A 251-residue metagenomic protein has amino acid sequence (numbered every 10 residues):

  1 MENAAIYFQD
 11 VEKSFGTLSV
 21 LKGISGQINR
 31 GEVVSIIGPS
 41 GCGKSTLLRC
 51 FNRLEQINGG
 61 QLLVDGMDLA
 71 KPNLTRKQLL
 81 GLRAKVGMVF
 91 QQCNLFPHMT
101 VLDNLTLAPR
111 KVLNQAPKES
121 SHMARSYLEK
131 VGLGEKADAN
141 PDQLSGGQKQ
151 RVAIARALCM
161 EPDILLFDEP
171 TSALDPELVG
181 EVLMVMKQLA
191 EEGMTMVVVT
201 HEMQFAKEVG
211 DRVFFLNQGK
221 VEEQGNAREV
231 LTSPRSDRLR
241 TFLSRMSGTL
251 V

Functional and structural regions predicted by a protein language model:
E2-A227: ABC family nucleotide-binding domain
L216-Q218, Q224, R228-V251: C-terminal boundary and immediately downstream tail of ABC-type ATPase nucleotide-binding domains
